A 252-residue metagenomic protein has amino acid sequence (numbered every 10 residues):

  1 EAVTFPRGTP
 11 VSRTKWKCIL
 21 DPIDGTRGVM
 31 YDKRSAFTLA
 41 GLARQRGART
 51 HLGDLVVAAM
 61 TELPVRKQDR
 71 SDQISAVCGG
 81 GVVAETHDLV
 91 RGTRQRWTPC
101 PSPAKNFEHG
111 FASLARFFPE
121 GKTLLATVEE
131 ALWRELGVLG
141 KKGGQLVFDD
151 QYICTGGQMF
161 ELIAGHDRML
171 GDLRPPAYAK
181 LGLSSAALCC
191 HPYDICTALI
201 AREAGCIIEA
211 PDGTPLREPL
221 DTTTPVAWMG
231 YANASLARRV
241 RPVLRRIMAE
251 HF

Functional and structural regions predicted by a protein language model:
E1, L20, V29, D150-Q151: General beta-strand structural signal in soluble alpha/beta enzymes
E1-A2, P22-D24, R174: Short glycine-rich, polar/acidic loop-and-turn segments at beta strand-coil junctions
A2-F5, G28, A237: A generic signature of intrinsically disordered, low-complexity regions enriched in glycine/proline and charged/polar
V3-R13: A short acidic-Thr-Gly-centered motif at the start of a beta-strand
R7, L20-P22, A201: Active-site cofactor/substrate anionic-group-binding motifs, chiefly glycine- and Lys/Arg-rich phosphate-binding loops
T9-P10, T61-F252: An extended, acidic
V11-G79: DPxDG-like acidic metal-binding loop motif
